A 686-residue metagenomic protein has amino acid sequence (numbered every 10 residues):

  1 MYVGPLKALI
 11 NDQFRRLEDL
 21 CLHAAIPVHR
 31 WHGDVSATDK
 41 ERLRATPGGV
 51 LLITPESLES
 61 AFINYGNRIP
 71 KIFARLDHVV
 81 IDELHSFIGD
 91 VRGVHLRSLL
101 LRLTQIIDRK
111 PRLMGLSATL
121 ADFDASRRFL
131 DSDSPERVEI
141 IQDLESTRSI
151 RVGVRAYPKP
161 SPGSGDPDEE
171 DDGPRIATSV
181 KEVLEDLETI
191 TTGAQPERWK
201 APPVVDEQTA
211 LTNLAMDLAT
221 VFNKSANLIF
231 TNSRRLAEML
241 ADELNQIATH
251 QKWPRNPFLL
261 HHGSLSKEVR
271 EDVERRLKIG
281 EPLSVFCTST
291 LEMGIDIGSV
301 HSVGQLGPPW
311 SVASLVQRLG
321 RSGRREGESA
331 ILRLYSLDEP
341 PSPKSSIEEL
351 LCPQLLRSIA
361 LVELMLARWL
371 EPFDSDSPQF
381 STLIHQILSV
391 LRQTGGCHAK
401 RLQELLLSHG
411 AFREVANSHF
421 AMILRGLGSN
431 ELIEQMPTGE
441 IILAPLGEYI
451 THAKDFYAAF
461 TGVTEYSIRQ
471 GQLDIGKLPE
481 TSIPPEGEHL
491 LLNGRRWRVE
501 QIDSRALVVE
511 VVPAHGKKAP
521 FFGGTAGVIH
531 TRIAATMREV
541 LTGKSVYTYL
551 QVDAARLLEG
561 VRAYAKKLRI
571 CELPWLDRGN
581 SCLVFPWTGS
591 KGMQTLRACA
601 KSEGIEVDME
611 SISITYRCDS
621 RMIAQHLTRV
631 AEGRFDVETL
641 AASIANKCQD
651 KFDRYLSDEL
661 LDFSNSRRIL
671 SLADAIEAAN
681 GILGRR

Functional and structural regions predicted by a protein language model:
M1-E59, I63-T394, K400-L443: Helicase motor core with emphasis on the C-terminal RecA-like subdomain
H32, I140-E145, N256-F258, G263 (+2 more regions): A generic structural motif
K159-P162, G447-K454, K517-P520, R621-L627: Short, charged/polar, Gly/Pro-enriched secondary-structure boundary elements
A194, E328, V463, D503-L576 (+1 more regions): Terminal, basic amphipathic appendages of nucleotide-handling enzymes
M293, A411-F412, W497-R498, L507-V508 (+1 more regions): Short beta-strands and strand-coil junctions in structured, solvent-facing domains, enriched
V312-S314, S322-P353, A360, W369 (+8 more regions): Long C-terminal interaction/binding lobes of large macromolecular proteins
W369-R496, Q501-I502, R578-W587, K591 (+1 more regions): C-terminal accessory/connector segments of nucleic-acid motor ATPases
A554, E559-Y564, I570-E603: C-terminal helical accessory/scaffold domains
